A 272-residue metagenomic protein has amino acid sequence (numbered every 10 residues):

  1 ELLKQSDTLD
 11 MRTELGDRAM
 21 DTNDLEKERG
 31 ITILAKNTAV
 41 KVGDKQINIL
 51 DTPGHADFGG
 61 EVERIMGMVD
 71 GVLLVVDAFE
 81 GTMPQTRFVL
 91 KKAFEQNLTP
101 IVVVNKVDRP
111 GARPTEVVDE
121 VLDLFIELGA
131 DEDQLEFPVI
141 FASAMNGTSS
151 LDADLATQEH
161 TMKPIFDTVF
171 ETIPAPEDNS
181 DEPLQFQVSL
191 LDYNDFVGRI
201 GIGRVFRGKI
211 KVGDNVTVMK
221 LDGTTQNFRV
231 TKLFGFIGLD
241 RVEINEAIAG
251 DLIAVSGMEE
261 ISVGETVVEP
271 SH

Functional and structural regions predicted by a protein language model:
E1, G60-V62, P84-R87, G111-E116 (+7 more regions): Short acidic, glycine/serine/threonine-rich loops at helix termini
E1-V76, E80, E120, L191-N194: P-loop NTPase switch module centered on the Walker A-proximal segment
L3, H55-A56, F79-T82, K106-A112 (+4 more regions): Conserved nucleotide-binding/hydrolysis micro-motifs of P-loop NTPases
D7-A35, F58, L124-F137, F170-L184 (+4 more regions): Active-site phosphate-binding and catalytic loops of NTP-dependent enzymes
G30, I49-D51, I65, L73 (+8 more regions): Residue-level signature of catalytic and energy-coupling elements of molecular machines, predominantly ATP/GTP-dependent
M66, G71-Q134: Conserved C-terminal guanine-recognition region of P-loop GTPase G domains, centered on the G4
T99, D108-P174: Canonical P-loop GTPase G-domain recognition
Q185-H272: Conserved nucleotide-binding/hydrolysis modules and their immediate coupling elements across P-loop/ASCE NTPase motors
